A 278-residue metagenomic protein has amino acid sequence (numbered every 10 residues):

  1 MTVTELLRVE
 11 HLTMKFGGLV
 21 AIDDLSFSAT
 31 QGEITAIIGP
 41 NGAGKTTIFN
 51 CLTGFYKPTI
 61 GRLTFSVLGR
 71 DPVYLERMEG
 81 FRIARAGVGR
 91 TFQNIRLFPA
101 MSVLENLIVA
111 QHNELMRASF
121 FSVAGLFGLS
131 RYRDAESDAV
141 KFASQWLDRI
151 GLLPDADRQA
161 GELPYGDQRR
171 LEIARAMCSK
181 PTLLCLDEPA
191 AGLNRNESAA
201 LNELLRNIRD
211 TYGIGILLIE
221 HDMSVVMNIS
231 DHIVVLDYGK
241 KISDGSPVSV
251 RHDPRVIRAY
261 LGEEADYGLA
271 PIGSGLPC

Functional and structural regions predicted by a protein language model:
T2-C278: Glycine-rich phosphate-binding loops of nucleotide-dependent enzymes
